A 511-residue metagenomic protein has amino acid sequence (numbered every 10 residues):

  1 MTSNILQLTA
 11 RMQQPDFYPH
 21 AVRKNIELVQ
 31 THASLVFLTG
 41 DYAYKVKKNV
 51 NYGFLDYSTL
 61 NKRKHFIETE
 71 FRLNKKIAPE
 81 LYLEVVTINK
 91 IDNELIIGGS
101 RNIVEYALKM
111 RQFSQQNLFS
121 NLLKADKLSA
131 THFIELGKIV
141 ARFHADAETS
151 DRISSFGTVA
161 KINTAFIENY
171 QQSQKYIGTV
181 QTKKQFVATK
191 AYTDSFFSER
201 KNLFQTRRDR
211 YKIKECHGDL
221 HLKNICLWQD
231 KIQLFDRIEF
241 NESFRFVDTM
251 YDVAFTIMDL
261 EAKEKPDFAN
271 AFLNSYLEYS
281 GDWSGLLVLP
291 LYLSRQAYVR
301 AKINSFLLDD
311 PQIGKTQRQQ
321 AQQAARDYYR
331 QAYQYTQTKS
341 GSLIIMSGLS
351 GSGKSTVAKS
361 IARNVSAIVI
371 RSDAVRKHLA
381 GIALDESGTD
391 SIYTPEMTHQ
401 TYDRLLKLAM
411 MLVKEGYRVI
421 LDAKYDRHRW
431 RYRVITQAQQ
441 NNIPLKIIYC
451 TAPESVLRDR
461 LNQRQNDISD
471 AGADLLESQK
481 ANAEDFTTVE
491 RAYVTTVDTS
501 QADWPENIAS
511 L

Functional and structural regions predicted by a protein language model:
M1-L108, L118, W228-I232: Conserved NTP-binding catalytic cores of kinases and kinase-like/nucleotidyltransferase enzymes across multiple kinase
F54-N61, I96-S100, L108-L222, C226-S342: ATP-dependent phospho-/nucleotidyl transfer catalytic cores
M346: Hydrophobic anchor at the beta1->P-loop junction of P-loop NTPases
K354: Conserved lysine of the Walker
V357: Hydrophobic positions on the alpha1 helix immediately C-terminal to the Walker A/P-loop
A362-Y417: Conserved substrate/cofactor phosphate-moiety recognition/catalytic segment in nucleotide-dependent phosphotransferases
N441-L461: Conserved phosphate-donor/acceptor-positioning beta-strand/loop module used by diverse small-molecule
Q463-I508: Small-molecule kinase domains that catalyze NTP-dependent phosphoryl transfer to phosphate-bearing small molecules
